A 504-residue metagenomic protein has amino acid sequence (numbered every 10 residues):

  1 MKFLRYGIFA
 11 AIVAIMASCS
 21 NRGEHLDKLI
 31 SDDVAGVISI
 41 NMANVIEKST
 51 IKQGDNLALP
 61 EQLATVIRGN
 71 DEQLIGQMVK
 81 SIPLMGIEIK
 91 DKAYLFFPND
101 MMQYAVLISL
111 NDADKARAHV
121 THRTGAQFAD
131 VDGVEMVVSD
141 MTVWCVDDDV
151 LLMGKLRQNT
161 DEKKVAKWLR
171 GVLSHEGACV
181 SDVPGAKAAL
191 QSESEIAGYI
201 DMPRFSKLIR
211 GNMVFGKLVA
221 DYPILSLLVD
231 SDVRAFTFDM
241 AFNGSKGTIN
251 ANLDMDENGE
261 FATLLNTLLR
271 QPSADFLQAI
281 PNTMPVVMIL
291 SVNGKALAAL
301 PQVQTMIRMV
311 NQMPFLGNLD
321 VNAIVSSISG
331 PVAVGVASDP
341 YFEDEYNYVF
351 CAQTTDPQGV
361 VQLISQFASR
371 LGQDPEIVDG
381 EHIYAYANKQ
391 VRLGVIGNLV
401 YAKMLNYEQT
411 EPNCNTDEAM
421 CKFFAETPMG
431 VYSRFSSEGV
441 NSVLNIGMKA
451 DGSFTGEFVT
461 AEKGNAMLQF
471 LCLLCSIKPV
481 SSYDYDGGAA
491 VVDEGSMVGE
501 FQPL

Functional and structural regions predicted by a protein language model:
M1-I8: Bacterial N-terminal signal peptides that target proteins for export
I15-S18: C-terminal motif of bacterial Sec signal peptides marking the signal peptidase cleavage site
R22, V165-V287, A425-L504: Leucine-rich, highly hydrophobic segment in Treponema pallidum outer-membrane-associated proteins
R22-R68: N-terminal mature-domain "stem" immediately C-terminal to a signal peptide or N-terminal signal-anchor/transmembrane
V37-I38, G76-G185, S326-T427, A461: Single conserved position on a long alpha-helix in the C-terminal lobe of the eukaryotic protein kinase
V45-I51, S206-I209, A296-A299: Short, solvent-exposed loop/turn elements at domain surfaces
K52-G86, D91, Q302-S329: Surface-exposed, low-hydrophobicity interaction/linker segments
L264-G359: Extended non-catalytic domains of envelope/secretory-pathway proteins
